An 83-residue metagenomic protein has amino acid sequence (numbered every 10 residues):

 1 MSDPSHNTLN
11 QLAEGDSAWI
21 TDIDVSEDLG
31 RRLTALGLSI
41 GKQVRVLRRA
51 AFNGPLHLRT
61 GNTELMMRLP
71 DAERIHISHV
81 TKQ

Functional and structural regions predicted by a protein language model:
M1-D3, L12-E14, H79-Q83: Extended, low-hydrophobicity, polar/charged segments
S5, D28-R32: Short alpha-helix capping/helix-loop boundary micro-motifs
S5-L12, G54, T63: Ubiquitin-like/PB1-type beta-grasp interaction modules and other compact soluble beta-rich domains
L36-G37: A short glycine-leucine-enriched loop at secondary-structure breakpoints that most characteristically corresponds
F52-Q83: C-terminal structural segments of small proteins and small subunits
